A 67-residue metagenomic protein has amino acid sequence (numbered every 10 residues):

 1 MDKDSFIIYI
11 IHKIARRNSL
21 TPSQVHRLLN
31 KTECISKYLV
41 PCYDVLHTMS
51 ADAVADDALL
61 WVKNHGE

Functional and structural regions predicted by a protein language model:
M1-I7, L39, Y43-M49: Charged, low-complexity, helix/coiled-coil-prone segments
M1-Q24: N-terminal acidic leader/helix
A15, S23-L29, I35-P41: Amphipathic, hydrophobic secondary-structure cores in small proteins
L29-N30, A58: A general structural motif at alpha-helix termini
C42-E67: Long, compositionally biased
